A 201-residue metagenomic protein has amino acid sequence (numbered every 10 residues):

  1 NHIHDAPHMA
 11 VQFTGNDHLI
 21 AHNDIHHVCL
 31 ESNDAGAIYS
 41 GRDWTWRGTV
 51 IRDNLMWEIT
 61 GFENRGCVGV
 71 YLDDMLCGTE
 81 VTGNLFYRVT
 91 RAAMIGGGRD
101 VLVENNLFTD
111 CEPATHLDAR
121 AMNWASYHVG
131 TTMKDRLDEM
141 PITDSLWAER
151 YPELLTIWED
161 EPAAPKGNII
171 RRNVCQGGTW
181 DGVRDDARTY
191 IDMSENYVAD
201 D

Functional and structural regions predicted by a protein language model:
H2-D201: Glycine- and acidic/polar-rich repeat regions and solenoidal domains
